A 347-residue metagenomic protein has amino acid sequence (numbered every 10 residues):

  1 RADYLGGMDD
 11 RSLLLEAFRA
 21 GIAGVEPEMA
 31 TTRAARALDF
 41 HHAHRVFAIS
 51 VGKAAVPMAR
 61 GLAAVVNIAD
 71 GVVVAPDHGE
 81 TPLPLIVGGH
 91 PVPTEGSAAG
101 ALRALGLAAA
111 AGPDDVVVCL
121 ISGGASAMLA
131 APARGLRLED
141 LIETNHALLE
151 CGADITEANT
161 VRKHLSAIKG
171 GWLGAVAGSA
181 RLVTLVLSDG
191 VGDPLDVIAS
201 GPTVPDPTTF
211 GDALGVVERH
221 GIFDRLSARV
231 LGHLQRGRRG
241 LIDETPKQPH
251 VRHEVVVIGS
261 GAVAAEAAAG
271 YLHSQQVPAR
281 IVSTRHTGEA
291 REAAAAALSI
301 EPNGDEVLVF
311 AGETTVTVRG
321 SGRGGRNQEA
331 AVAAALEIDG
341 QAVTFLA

Functional and structural regions predicted by a protein language model:
G7-I49, P57-M58: An N-terminal, well-structured beta->alpha segment
I49-S50, V72-A75, V118-G123, T184-G190 (+3 more regions): Short beta-strand segments
G61-D70, P84, P132-E143, A177-S179 (+1 more regions): A glycine- and small-aliphatic-rich helix-loop capping segment at beta-alpha/alpha-beta transitions that lines
V72, R134-N159, A333-G340: Short, acidic/small-residue loops that bind anionic groups at enzyme active sites
A75-D114, E157, V161-R162: Glycine-rich oxoanion-binding loops at beta->alpha junctions
I155-I222: A glycine/threonine-rich phosphate-anchoring loop and its flanking beta-alpha core in nucleotide/phosphate-binding
V183, P205-A293: Accessory alpha-helical/coil subdomains and C-terminal extensions that flank or cap enzyme catalytic cores
R291-A296, T314-A347: Extended C-terminal subregions enriched in glycine
